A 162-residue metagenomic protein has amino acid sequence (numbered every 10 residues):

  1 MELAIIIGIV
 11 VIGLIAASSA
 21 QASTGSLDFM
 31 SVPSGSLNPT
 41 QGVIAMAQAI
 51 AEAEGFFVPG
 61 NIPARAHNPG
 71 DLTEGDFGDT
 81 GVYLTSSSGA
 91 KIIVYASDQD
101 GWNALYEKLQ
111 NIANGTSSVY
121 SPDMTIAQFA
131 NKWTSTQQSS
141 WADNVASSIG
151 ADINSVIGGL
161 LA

Functional and structural regions predicted by a protein language model:
M1-S23: Single-pass alpha-helical membrane anchors
G25-A162: Cell-wall polysaccharide-cleaving catalytic domain and substrate-binding groove, primarily in peptidoglycan/chitin
